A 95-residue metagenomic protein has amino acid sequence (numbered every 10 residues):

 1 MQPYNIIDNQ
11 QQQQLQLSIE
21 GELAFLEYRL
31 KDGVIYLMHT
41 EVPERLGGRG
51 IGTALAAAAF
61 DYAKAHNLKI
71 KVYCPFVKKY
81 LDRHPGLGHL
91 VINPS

Functional and structural regions predicted by a protein language model:
M1-E44, A65, D82: Non-catalytic substrate-recognition and accessory regions of acyl/acetyltransferase enzymes
P3-Y4, G48, G88-H89: Low-complexity, intrinsically disordered short peptide segments enriched in small/polar/basic residues
L46, G50-L55: Conserved acetyl-CoA pyrophosphate-binding loop and the N-cap/start of the following alpha-helix in GNAT-like
A59: Aromatic/hydrophobic pocket-lining residues that form π-stacking "cages" and hydrophobic walls in ligand
Y62-S95: C-terminal structural segments of small proteins and small subunits
